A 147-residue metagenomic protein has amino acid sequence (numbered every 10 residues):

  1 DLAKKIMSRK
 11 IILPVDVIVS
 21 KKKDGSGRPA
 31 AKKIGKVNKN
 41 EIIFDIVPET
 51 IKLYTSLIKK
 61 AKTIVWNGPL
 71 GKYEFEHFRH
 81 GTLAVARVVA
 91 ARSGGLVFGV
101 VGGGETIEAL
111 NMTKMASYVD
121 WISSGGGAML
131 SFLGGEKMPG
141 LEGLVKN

Functional and structural regions predicted by a protein language model:
D1-N147: Active-site loop-to-helix "anion-binding N-cap" substructures in soluble metabolic enzymes
